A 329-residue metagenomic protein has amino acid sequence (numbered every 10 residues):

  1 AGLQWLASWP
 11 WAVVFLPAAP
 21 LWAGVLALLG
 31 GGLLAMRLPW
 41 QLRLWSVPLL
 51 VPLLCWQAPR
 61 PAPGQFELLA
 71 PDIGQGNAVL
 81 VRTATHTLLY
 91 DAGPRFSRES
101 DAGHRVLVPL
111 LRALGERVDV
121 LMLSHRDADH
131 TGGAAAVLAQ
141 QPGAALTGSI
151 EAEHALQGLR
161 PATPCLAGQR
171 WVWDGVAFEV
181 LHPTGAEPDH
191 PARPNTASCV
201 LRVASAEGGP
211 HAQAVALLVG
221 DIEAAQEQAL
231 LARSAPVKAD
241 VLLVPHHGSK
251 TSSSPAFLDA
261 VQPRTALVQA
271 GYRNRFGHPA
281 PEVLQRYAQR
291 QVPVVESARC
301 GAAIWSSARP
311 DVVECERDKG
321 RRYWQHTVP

Functional and structural regions predicted by a protein language model:
A1-L69, T265, R286-E296, A302-D318 (+1 more regions): Transmembrane helix-bundle segments that form internal channels/tunnels in multi-pass membrane proteins, characterized
A35-L89, C165, R170-V172, A177-P188 (+1 more regions): Zn-dependent metallo-beta-lactamase
P63-P109, A113, P194-E223: Conserved beta-strand hairpin/beta-sheet module of binuclear metal-dependent hydrolase folds, prominently
D72, V81, D91, L111 (+9 more regions): Divalent metal-coordination and catalytic microenvironments
T87-R126, I222-V237, G320-P329: Pre-active-site segment of Zn-dependent metallo-hydrolases
G103, L107, S124, A128 (+2 more regions): Active-site-proximal loop/helix segments of hydrolase catalytic cores
V120-M122, A144-E151, T265-A270: Short internal beta-strands
A145, S149-G175, E179, T184 (+2 more regions): Binuclear metal-ion centers of metallo-dependent hydrolases, dominated by the metallo-beta-lactamase
